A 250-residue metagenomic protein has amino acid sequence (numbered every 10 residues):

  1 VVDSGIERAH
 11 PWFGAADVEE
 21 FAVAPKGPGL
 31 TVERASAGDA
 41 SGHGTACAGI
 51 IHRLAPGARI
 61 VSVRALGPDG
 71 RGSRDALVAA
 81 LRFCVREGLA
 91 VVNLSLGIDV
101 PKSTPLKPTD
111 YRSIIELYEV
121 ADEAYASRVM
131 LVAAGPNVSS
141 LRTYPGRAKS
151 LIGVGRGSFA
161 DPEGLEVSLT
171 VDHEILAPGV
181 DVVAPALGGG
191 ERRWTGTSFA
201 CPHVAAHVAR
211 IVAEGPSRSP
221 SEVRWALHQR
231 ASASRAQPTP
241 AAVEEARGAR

Functional and structural regions predicted by a protein language model:
V1-R59, A79, R86: Active-site core segment of subtilase-fold serine proteases
V2-G5, V63-G67, L94-I98, A134-N137 (+3 more regions): Active-site-proximal beta-strand/loop segments in catalytic clefts of secreted hydrolases
A15-E20, V120, A148-S150: Glycine-rich, phosphate-binding/catalytic loops in enzymes
I51-G70, R218-A231: Short helix-loop-beta-strand segments that form the rim/entrance of peptidase-like active sites
P56, S127, K149-S150, P216: Proline-centered flexible-loop/turn and helix-kink motifs
A65-A148, G190-T195, F199-C201, R230-G248: Substrate-binding/access-modulating region of protease and related hydrolase catalytic domains
A90, M130, L151, D181 (+1 more regions): Residue-level detector of anion-binding/catalytic polar loops
T143-A213: Extracellular S/T/G-rich loop segment that most often corresponds to the catalytic His/Ser-adjacent loop
